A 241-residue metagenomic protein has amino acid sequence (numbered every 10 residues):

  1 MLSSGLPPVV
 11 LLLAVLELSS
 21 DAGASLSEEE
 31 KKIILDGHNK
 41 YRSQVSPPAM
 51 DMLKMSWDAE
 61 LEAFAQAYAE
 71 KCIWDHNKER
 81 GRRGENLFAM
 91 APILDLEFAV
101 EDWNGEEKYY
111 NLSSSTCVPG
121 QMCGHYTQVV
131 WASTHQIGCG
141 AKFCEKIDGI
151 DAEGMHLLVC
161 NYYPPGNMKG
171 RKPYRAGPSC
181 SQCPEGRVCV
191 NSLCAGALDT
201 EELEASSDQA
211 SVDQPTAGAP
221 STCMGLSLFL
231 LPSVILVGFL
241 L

Functional and structural regions predicted by a protein language model:
L2-L241: Mature extracellular or exoplasmic CAP/SCP-family domains and secreted bioactive peptides
